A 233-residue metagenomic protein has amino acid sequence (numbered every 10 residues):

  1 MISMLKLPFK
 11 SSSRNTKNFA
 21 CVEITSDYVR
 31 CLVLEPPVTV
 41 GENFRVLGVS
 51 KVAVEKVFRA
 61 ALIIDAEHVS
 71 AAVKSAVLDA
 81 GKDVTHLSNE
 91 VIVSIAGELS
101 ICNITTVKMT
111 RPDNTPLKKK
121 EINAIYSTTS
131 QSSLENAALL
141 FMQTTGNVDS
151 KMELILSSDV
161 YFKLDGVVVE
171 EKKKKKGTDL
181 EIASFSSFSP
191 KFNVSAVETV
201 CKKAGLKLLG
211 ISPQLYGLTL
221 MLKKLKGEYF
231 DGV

Functional and structural regions predicted by a protein language model:
M1-Y28, L32-E90, I95-V233: Nucleotide/phosphate-binding catalytic cleft detector across ATP-hydrolyzing and phosphate-transferring enzymes
